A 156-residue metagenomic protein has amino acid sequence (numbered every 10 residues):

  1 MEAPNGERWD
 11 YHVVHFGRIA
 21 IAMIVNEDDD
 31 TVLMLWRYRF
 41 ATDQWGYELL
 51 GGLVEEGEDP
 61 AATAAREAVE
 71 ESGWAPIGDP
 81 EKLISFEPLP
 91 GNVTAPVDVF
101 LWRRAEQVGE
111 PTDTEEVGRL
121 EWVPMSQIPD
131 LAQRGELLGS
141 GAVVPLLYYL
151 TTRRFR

Functional and structural regions predicted by a protein language model:
M1-A22, D28: Acidic, metal-coordinating catalytic segment for phosphate/diphosphate chemistry, firing primarily on the Nudix
V14-F16, R37-A41: Short, solvent-exposed aromatic-acidic interface loops
I19-I21, L53-G141: Unchanged
M23, V32-R37: Beta-strand scaffold of nucleotide-dependent catalytic cores
D29, R39, E87: Short, glycine/serine-rich, charged loops/turns that create anion-binding and catalytic segments at active sites
L33-M34, E48, V69, L101: Conserved beta-strand segments that form the floor/walls of ligand-binding pockets within enzyme and binding domains
A41-Y47: A conserved beta-turn-beta hairpin within the catalytic core of GNAT-like acetyltransferases that forms part
V143-R156: Short, amphipathic C-terminal "tail helix"
